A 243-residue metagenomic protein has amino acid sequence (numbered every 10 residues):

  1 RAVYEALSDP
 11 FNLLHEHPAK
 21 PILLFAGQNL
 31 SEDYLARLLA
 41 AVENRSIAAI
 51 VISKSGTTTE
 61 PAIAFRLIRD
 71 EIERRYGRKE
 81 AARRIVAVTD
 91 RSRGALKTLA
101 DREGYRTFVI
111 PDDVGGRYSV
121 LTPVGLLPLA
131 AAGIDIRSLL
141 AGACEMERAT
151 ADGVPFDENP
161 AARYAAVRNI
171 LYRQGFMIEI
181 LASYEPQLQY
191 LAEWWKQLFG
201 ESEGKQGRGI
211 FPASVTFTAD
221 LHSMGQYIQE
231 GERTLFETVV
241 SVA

Functional and structural regions predicted by a protein language model:
R1, A48-S55, M177-E185: Short glycine-rich or small-residue beta-strand-to-loop segments that form or flank ligand, phosphate, metal/Fe-S
V3-I47, A64, D70, R75: Glycine-rich oxoanion-binding loops at beta->alpha junctions
E5-S8, H17-L30, T58, M146-E158 (+1 more regions): Acidic/glycine-enriched edge-of-secondary-structure segments
L30-A41, A64-I68, S92-R93, D157-I170: Structured alpha-helical segments in the cores of large, soluble enzyme domains
K54-T58, R91: Short glycine-rich anion-binding loops that position phosphate/pyrophosphate groups of nucleotides and phosphorylated
T58-A64: Glycine/threonine-rich flexible loop motifs
R74-T238: Active-site phosphate/pyrophosphate-binding segments
